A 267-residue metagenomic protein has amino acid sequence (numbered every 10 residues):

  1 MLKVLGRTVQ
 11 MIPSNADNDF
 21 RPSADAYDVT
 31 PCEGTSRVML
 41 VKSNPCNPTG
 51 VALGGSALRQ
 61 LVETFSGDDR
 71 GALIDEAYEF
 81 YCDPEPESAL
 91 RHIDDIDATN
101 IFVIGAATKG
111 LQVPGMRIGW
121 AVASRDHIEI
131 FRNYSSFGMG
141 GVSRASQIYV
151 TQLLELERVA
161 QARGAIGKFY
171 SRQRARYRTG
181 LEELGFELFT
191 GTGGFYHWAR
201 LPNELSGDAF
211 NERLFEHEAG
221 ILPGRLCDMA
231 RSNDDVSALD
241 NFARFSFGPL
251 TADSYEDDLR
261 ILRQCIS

Functional and structural regions predicted by a protein language model:
M1-V9, A16: Substrate-binding/gating loop at the entrance of the active-site cleft, primarily in PLP-dependent aminotransferase-like
V4, D94-K168: Conserved core segment of the aminotransferase class I/II
L5, G67-D68, L184, H217: Helix C-cap/helix->beta junction micro-motif
S14-E87: Active-site phosphate-binding strand-loop segment of PLP-dependent enzymes
V41-N44, L73-E76, G105, Y196-R200 (+2 more regions): Short beta-strand segments
D97, E216-H217, D228-S267: PLP-dependent enzyme catalytic core of the Aspartate aminotransferase-like
T151, G167-R178, L188-R200, A238: Conserved glycine-rich beta-strand-loop-beta hairpin in the small C-terminal domain of fold type I
